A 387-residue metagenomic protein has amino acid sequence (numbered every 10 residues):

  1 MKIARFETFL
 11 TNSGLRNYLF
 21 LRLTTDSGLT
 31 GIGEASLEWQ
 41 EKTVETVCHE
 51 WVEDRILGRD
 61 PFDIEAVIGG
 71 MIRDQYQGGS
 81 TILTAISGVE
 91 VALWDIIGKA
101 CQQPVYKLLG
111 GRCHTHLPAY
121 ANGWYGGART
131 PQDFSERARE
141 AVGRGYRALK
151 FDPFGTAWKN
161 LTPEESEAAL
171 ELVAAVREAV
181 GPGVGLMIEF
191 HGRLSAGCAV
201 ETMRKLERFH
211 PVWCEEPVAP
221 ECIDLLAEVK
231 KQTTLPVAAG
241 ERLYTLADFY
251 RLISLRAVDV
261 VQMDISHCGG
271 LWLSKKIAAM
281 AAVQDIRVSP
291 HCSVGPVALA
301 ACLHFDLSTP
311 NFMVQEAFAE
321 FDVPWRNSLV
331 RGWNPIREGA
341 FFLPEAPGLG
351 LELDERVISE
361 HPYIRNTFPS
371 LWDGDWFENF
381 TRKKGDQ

Functional and structural regions predicted by a protein language model:
M1-I32, S36-L37, E320-N327, F380-R382: Structured beta-strand/loop patches that form or line metal/cofactor-binding pockets in enzymes
I3, G28, V52, V89 (+8 more regions): Conserved, mostly hydrophobic/aromatic
T24-C101, R382-Q387: Metal- or metallocofactor-binding catalytic centers and their adjacent structured scaffolds across diverse enzyme
E50, A66, R204, H210 (+1 more regions): Shared catalytic-loop signature of beta/alpha-barrel
E90-G127: Glycine-rich, aromatic-flanked loop segments that form ligand/cofactor-binding clefts across common enzyme folds
H116, Y120, W124-T233: Metal-dependent enolase-superfamily TIM-barrel catalytic cores that perform enediolate-based chemistry
L349-Q387: Extended hydrophobic packing segments that form well-structured cores
